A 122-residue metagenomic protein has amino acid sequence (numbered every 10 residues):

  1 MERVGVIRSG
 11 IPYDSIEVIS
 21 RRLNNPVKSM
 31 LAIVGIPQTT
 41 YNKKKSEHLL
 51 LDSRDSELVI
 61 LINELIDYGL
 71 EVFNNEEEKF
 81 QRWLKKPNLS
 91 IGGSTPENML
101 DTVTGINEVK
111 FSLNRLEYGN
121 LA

Functional and structural regions predicted by a protein language model:
M1-A122: Non-transmembrane "mature" sequence context
